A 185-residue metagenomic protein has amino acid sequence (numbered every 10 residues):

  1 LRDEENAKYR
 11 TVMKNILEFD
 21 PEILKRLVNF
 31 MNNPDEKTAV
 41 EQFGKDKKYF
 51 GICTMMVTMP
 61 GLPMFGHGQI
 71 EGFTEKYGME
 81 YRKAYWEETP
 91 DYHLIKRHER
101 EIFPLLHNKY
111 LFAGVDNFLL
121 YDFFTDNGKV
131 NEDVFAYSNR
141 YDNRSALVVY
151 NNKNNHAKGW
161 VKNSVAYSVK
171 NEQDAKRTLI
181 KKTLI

Functional and structural regions predicted by a protein language model:
L1-N6, N33-D46, K83-D91: The substrate-binding groove and active-site-proximal loops of carbohydrate-active enzymes, especially glycoside
E4-K25, M55, P60, M64-F65 (+1 more regions): Carbohydrate-interacting/catalytic domains
P21-G44, Y77: Active-site clefts of carbohydrate-active enzymes
K45-Y49, K129: Short, glycine/acidic-rich beta->alpha junctions
